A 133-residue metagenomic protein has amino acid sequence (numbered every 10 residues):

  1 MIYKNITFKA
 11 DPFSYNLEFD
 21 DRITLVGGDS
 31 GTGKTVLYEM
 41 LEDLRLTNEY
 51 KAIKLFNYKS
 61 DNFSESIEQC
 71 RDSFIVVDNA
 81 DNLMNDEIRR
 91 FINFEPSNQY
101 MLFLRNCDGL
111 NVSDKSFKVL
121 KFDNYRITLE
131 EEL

Functional and structural regions predicted by a protein language model:
M1-Y15, L133: N-terminal pre-Walker A segment at the start of P-loop NTPase domains
V26: Hydrophobic anchor at the beta1->P-loop junction of P-loop NTPases
D29: P-loop (Walker A) phosphate-binding loop of NTP-binding proteins
T32-K34: Conserved glycine(s) of the Walker
L37-Y38: Post-Walker A alpha-helix
D43-I53: Post-Walker A helix-loop "phosphate-sensing" segment adjacent to the P-loop in P-loop NTPases
K59-D108: Conserved nucleotide-sensing/catalytic segment adjacent to the nucleotide-binding pocket in NTP-handling enzymes
V112-L133: A short helix-turn-beta junction within AAA+ P-loop NTPase domains corresponding to the substrate/partner-engaging
